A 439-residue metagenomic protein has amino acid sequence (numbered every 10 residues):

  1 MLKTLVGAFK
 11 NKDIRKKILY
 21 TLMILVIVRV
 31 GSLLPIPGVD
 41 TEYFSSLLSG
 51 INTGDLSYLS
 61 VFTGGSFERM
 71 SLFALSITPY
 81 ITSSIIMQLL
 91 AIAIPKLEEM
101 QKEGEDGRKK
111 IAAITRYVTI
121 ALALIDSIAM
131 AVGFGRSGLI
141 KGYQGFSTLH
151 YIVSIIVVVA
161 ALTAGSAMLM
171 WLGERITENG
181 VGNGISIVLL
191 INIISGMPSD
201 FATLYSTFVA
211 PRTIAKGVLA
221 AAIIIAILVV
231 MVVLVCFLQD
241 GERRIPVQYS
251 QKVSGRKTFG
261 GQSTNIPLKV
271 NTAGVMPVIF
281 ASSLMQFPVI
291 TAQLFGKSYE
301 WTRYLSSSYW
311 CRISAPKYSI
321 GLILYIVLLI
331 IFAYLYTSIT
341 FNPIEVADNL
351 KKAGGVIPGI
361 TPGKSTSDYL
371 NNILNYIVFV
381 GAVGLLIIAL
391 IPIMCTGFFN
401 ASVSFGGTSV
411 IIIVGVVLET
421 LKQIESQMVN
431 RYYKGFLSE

Functional and structural regions predicted by a protein language model:
M1-Q101, D106-E439: N-terminal cationic and glycine-rich segments that engage phosphates or anionic surfaces
